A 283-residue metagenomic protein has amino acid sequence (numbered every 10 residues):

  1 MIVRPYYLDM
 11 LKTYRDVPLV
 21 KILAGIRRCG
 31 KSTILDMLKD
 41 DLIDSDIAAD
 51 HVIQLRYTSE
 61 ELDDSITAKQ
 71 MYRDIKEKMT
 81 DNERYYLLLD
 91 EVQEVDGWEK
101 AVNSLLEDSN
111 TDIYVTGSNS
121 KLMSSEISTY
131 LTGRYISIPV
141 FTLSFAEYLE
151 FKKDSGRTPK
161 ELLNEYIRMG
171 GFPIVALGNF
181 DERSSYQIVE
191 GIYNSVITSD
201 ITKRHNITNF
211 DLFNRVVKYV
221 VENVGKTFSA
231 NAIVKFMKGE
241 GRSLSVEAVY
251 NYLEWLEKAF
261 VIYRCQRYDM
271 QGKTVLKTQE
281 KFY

Functional and structural regions predicted by a protein language model:
I2-P18: Pre-Walker A adenine-sensing motif
L23: Hydrophobic anchor at the beta1->P-loop junction of P-loop NTPases
K31: Conserved lysine of the Walker
I34, L38: Hydrophobic positions on the alpha1 helix immediately C-terminal to the Walker A/P-loop
I53-R84: Short glycine-rich substrate-engagement loop in P-loop NTPases that contacts/grips substrate
L88, D112-S118, P139: Structural recognition of the conserved hydrophobic beta-strand(s) that form the central parallel beta-sheet of P-loop
S104, K121-S137, K152-K153: Short regulatory helix/loop adjacent to the ATP-binding pocket of P-loop NTPases
E182-Y283: Accessory nucleic acid-recognition modules appended to NTPase machines
